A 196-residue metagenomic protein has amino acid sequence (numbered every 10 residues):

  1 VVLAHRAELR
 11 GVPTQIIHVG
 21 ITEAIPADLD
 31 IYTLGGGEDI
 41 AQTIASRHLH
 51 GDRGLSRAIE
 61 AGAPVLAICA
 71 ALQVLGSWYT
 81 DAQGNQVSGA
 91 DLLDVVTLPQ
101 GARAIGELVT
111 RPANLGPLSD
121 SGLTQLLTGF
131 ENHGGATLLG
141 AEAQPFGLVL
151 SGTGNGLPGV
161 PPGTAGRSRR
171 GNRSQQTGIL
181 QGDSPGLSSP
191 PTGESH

Functional and structural regions predicted by a protein language model:
V1-R57, V96-L98, Q176, L180-H196: N-terminal beta1-alpha1 cap of cysteine-dependent amidohydrolase-like domains
L3, I16, Y32, L75 (+3 more regions): Generic structural hydrophobic/aromatic packing signal, biased to beta-strands
A7-V12, D81, G116-S119: Alpha-helix termini
L9-G11, E60, V87, G140 (+1 more regions): Short, well-ordered coil/turn elements that cap or connect secondary structure elements
T14-Q15, D30-I31, A63-P64, A90-D91 (+2 more regions): Structural motif
V19-I21, G35-G37, I68-A71, S77-W78 (+3 more regions): Fold-independent oxyanion-binding glycine-rich loops and adjacent beta-strand/coil segments at enzyme active sites
E38-L115, T124: Cysteine-nucleophile active-site neighborhood
L98-H196: Amide-donor transfer/coupling interface in amidating biosynthetic enzymes
